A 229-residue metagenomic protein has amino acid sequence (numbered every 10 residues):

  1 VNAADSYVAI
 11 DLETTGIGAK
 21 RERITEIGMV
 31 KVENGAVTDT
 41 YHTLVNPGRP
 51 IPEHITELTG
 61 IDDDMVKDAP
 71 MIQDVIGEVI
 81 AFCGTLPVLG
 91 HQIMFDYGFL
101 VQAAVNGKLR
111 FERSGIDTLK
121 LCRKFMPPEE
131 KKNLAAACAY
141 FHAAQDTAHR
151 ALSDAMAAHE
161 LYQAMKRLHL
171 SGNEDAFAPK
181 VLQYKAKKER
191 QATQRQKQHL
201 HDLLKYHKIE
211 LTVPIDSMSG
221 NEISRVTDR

Functional and structural regions predicted by a protein language model:
V1-R113, P127-H149: Conserved non-catalytic scaffold segment of RNase H-like nuclease domains
T14-G16, K120, A157: Short, glycine/acidic-enriched loop or turn micro-motifs at the edges of active sites
A103-N106, K124, Y140, A164-L168 (+1 more regions): Active-site catalytic microenvironments for nucleophilic, acid-base chemistry
R113-F125: A short, structured active-site edge motif that brings together acidic residues
R150-Q163: Acidic, divalent-metal-coordinating active-site segment for phosphoryl/phosphodiester hydrolysis, typified by short
Y162-R229: Acidic two-metal-ion nuclease catalytic site recognized across multiple nuclease folds, prominently DnaQ/RNase D-T
